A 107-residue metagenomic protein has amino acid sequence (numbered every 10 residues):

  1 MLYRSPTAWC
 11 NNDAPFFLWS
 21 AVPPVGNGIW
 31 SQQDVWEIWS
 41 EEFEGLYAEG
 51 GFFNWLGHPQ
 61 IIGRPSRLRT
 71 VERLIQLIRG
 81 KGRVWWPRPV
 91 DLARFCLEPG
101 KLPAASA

Functional and structural regions predicted by a protein language model:
M1-E49, P103-A105: Active-site-adjacent pocket scaffolds in enzyme catalytic domains
Q33-A107: C-terminal domain-boundary segment and adjacent tail
